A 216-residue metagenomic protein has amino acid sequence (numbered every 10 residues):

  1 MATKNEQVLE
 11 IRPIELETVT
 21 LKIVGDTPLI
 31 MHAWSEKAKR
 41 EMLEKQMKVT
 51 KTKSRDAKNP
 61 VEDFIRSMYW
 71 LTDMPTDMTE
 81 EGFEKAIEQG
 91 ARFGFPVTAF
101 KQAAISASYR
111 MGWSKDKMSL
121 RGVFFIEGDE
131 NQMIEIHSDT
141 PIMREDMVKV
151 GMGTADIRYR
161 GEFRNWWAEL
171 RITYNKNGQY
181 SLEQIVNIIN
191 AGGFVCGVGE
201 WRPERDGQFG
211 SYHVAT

Functional and structural regions predicted by a protein language model:
M1-T216: RNA-interacting cores
